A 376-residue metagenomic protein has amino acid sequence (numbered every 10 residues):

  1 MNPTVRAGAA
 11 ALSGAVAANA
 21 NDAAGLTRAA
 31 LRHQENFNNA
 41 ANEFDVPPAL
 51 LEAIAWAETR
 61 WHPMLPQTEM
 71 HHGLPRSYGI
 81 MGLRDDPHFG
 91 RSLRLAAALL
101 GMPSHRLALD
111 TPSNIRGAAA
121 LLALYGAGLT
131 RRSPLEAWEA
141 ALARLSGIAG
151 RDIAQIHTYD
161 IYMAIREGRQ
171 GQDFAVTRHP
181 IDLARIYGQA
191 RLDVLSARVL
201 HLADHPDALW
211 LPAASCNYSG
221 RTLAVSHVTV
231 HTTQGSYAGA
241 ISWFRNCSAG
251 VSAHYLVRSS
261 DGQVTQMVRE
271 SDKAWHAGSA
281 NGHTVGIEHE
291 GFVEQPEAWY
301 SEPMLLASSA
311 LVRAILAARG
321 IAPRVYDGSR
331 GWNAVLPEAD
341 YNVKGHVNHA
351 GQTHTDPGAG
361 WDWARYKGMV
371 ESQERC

Functional and structural regions predicted by a protein language model:
A23-E167: Catalytic glycan-binding domains that act on GlcNAc-containing polysaccharides
T27-A30, N36, D182-G278: N-terminal catalytic cores of peptidoglycan-degrading enzymes
E43-P47, G73-R76, N114, E136 (+5 more regions): Extracellular/periplasmic catalytic domains that process cell-envelope and extracellular macromolecules
L50-A55, G82, H227-T232, S252-R258 (+3 more regions): Structural recognition of the beta-strand scaffold that forms the well-ordered cores of secreted hydrolase catalytic
A57-H62, D86-G90, N114, Y125-G128 (+6 more regions): Solvent-exposed loop/turn segments at secondary-structure junctions within structured extracellular/periplasmic domains
M64-G73, H157-D160, A240-W243, M267-V268 (+2 more regions): Short, solvent-exposed loop/turn and secondary-structure capping segments
F89-L93, G278-H289: Short coil-to-beta-strand
H157-L209, R221, P296-C376: Basic/polar, cationic surfaces and motifs that engage anionic cell-wall and phosphate/carboxylate ligands
